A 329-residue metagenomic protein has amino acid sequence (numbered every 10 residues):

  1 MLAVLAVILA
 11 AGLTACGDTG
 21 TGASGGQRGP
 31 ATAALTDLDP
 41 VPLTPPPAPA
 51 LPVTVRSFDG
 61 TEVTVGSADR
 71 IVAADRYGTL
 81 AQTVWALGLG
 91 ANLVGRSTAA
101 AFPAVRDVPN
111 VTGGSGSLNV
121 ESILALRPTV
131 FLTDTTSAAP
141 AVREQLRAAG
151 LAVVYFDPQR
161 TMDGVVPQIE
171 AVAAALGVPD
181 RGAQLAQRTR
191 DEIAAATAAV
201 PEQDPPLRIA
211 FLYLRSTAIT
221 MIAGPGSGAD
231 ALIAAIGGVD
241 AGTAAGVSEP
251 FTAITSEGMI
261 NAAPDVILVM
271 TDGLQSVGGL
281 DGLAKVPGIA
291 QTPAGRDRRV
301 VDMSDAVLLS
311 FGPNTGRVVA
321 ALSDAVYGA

Functional and structural regions predicted by a protein language model:
M1-T79, D180-L212, A325-A329: Bacterial Sec-exported substrate-binding components of ABC uptake systems
F58, V111-N119, Q159, G246-I254: Short helix-initiation/N-cap motifs at beta->coil->alpha
D69-L126, V130, T135, A241: A short, structured surface patch at a secondary-structure boundary
R70, A139-V142, V154-A171, D204-A231 (+1 more regions): Extracytoplasmic ligand-binding site segments that recognize negatively charged/polar headgroups
D75, S97, T135-T136, Y213 (+3 more regions): Short secondary-structure boundary segments
N119-T133, L151, T255-V269: Proline-aspartate-enriched helix->loop->beta-strand connector
G164, Q168-A174, G258, A262 (+1 more regions): Structured C-terminal subdomain patch of bacterial secreted/periplasmic proteins
I222-F251: Alpha-helical, coiled-coil/dimerization segments enriched in small aliphatic residues
